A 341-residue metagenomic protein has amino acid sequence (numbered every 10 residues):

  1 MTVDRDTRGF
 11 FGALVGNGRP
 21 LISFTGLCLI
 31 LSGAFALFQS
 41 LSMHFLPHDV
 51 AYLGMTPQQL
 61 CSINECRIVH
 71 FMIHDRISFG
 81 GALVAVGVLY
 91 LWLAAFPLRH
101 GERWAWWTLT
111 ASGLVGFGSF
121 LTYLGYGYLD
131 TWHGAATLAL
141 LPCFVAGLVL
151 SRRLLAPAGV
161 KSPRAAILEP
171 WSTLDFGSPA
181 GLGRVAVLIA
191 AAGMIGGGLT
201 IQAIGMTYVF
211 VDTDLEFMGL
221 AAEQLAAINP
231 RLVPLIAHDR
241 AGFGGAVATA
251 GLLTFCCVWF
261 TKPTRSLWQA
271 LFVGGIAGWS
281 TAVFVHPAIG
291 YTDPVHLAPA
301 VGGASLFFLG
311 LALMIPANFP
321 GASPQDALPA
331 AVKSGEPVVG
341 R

Functional and structural regions predicted by a protein language model:
M1-L14, P157-L182, P324-R341: Membrane-interfacial, low-structure loops and terminal tails that flank and connect transmembrane helices in multi-pass
G16-Q39, S172-V209: Alpha-helical transmembrane segments of multi-pass integral membrane proteins
G18-C28, S32, F79-A82, V86 (+6 more regions): Hydrophobic alpha-helical transmembrane segments of polytopic
F45-C66, T207-L232: Membrane-interface interhelical connector segments
C61-L83, A226-A246: Interfacial helix-start motif at the membrane-water boundary
G87-W104, G251-Q269: Juxtamembrane helix-break-helix junctions at the cytosolic face of small multi-pass alpha-helical membrane proteins
G118-A136, S280-A300: Membrane-helix boundary connector in multi-pass membrane proteins
F144-K161, L306-Q325: Membrane-water interface at the C-terminal end of transmembrane alpha helices
